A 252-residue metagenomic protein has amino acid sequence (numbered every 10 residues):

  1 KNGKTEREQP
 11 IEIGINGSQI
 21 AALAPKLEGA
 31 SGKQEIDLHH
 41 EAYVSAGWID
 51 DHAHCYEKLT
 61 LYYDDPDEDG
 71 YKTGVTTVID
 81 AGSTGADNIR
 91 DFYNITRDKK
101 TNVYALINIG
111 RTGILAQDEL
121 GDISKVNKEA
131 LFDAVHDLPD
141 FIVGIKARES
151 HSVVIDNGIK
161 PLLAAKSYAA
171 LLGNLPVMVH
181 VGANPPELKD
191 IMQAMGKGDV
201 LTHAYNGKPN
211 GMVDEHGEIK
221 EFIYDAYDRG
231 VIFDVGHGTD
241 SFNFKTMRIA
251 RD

Functional and structural regions predicted by a protein language model:
N2-S45: Histidine-rich, glycine-flanked metal-binding segment
G29, E35-D98: Metal-associated gating/positioning segment near the N- to mid-region
G47-C55, V78-D80, V103-I107, V143-K146 (+3 more regions): Hydrophobic faces of well-ordered beta-strands that scaffold small-molecule active sites in alpha/beta enzyme cores
D67-S150: Divalent-metal coordination cores built from histidine and acidic residues
G82-G85, L120-V126, V153-K160, V177-E187 (+1 more regions): Active-site glycine- and acidic-residue-rich loops that bind and position anionic ligands or nucleotide-like cofactors
R90-N94, D156-L162, P185-M195, D214-E215 (+1 more regions): Distinct, well-ordered alpha-helical segments
F141-I142, L171-G173, M195-V200, D225-I232 (+1 more regions): Glycine-enriched alpha-helix->loop->beta-strand junction motifs that scaffold or abut catalytic
N206-D252: Active-site-adjacent C-terminal substructures of enzyme catalytic domains
